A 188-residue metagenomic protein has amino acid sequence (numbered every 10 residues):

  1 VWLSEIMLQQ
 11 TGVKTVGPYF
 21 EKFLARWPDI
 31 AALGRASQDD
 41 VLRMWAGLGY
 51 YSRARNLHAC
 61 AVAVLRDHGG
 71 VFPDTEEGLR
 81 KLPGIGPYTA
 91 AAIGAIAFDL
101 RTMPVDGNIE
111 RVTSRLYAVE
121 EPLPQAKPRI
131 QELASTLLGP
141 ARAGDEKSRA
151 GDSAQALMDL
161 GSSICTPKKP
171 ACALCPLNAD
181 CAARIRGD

Functional and structural regions predicted by a protein language model:
V1-R186: Catalytic cores of DNA base-excision repair glycosylases
